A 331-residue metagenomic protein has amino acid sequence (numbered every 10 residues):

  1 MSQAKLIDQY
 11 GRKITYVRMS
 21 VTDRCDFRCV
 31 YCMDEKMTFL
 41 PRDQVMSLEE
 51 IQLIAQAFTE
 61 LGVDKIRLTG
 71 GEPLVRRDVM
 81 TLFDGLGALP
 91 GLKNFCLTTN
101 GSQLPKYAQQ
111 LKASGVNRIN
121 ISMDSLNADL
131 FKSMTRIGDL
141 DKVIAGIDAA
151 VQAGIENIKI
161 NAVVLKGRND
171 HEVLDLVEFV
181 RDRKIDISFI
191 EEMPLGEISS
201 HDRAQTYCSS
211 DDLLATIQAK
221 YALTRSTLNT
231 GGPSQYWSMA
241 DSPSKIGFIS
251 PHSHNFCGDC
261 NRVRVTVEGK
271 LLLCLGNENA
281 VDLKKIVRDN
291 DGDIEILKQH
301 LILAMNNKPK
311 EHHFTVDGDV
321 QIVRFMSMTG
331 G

Functional and structural regions predicted by a protein language model:
S2-K93: Conserved alpha-helical substructure of the radical SAM core
S2-Y16, D182, E192-G331: Auxiliary Fe-S-binding modules of radical SAM enzymes
C25, C29-C32, C96, C257-C260 (+1 more regions): Disulfide-bonded cysteines in secreted/extracellular proteins and peptides
F27, A128-D129, N255, V281: Glycine-centered loop/turn positions within well-structured domains that cap or flank conserved ligand/cofactor-binding
R28, C32, R76, D129 (+4 more regions): Residues that scaffold the ATP/ADP-binding catalytic core of kinase and kinase-like folds
M37-P41, P105, N127-M134, G196-H201 (+1 more regions): A short acidic, helix-capping loop that chelates divalent metal ions and anchors anionic groups
L48-R67, V75-I190: Radical SAM/AdoMet-radical enzyme domain recognition
G71, V163, I286-R288: Short strand-loop junctions, especially beta-strand C-caps/beta-turns that link beta-sheets to coils or alpha-helices
